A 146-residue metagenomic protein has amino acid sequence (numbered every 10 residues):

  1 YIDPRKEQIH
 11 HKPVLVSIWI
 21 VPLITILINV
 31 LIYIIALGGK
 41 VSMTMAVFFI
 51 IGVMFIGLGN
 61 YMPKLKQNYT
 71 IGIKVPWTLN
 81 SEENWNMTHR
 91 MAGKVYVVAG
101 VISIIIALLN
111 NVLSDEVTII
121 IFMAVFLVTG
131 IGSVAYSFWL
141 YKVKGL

Functional and structural regions predicted by a protein language model:
Y1-I2, G57-I73, Y136-V143: Membrane-water interface of transmembrane alpha-helices
D3-K12, G38-V41, L113-D115: Membrane-interface helix-boundary motifs at transmembrane edges
H11-F49: Long, highly hydrophobic alpha-helical transmembrane signal-anchor segments
V14, I73-Y96: Membrane-helix boundary/juxtamembrane motif in polytopic membrane proteins
V21-I28, V53-K64: Mid-bilayer segments of alpha-helical transmembrane spans in multi-pass integral membrane proteins that mediate
V41-L58, A124-F126: Alpha-helical transmembrane segments
I50, V117-S133: Small-residue-rich transmembrane alpha-helices that serve as helix-helix interface/gating elements in multipass
